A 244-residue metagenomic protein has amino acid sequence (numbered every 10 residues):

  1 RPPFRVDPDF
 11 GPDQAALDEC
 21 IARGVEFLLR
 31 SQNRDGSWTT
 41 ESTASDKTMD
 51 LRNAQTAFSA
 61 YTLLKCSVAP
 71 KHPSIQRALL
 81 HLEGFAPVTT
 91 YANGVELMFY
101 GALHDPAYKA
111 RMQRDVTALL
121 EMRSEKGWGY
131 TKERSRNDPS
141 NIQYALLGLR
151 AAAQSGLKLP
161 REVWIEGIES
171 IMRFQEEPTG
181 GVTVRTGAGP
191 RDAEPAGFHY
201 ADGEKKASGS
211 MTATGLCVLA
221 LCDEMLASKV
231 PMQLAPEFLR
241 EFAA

Functional and structural regions predicted by a protein language model:
R1-E26, S37-S74, F85-T117, E121-I165 (+1 more regions): An alpha-helical repeat/solenoid feature that recognizes helix-turn-helix modules
L29-D35: Short polar catalytic/cofactor-binding loops
Q76-L80: Alpha-helical repeat scaffolds
S170: Active-site neighborhood of glycoside hydrolase catalytic domains
